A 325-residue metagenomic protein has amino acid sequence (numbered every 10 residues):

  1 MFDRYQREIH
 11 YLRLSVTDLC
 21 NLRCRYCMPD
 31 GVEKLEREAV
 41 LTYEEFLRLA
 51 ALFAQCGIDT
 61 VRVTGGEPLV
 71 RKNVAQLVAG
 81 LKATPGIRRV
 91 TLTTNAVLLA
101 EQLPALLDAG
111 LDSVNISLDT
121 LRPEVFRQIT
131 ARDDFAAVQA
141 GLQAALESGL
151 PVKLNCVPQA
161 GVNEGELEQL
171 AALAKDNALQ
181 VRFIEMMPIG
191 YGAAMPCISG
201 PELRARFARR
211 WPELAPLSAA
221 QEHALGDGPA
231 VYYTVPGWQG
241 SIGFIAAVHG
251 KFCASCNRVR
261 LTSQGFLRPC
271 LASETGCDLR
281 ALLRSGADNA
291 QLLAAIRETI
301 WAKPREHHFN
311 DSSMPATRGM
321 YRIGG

Functional and structural regions predicted by a protein language model:
M1-Y11, D176, M186-G325: Auxiliary Fe-S-binding modules of radical SAM enzymes
R4-E44: Canonical Radical SAM [4Fe-4S] cluster-binding loop centered on the CxxxCxxC motif and its immediate flanking residues
V16, C20, V63, L92 (+1 more regions): Conserved, mostly hydrophobic/aromatic
V16, L35, E67-R71, Q159-V162 (+1 more regions): Short, small-residue-enriched loops and turns at beta-alpha junctions that line or gate enzyme active sites
L22, P123-E124, K251, C277: Glycine-centered loop/turn positions within well-structured domains that cap or flank conserved ligand/cofactor-binding
R23, C27, R71, E124 (+3 more regions): Residues that scaffold the ATP/ADP-binding catalytic core of kinase and kinase-like folds
V32-E36, R122-I129, G190-A194, D278-L279: A short acidic, helix-capping loop that chelates divalent metal ions and anchors anionic groups
V40-V63, V70-I184: Radical SAM/AdoMet-radical enzyme domain recognition
